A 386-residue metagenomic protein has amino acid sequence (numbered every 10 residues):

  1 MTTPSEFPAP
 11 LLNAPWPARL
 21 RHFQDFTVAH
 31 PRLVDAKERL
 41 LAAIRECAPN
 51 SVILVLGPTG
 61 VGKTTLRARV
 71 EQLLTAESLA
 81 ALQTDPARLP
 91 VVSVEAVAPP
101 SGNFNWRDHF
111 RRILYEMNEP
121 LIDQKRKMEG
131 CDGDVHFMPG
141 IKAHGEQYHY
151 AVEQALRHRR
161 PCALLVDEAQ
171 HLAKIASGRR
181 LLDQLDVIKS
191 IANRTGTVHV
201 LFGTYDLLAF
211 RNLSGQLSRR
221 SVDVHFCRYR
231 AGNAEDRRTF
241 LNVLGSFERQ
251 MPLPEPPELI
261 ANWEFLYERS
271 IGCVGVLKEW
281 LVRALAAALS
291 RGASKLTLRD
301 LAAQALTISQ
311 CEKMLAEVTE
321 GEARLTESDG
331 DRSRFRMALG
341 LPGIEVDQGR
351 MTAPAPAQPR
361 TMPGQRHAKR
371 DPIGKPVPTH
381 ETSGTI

Functional and structural regions predicted by a protein language model:
M1-H30: Charged, amphipathic alpha-helical linker segments immediately N-terminal to NTP-binding catalytic cores
T2-E6, N233-A234, L241-I386: C-terminal alpha-helical "lid" subdomain
P8-L12, K37, N105-D108, E119-D183 (+3 more regions): Mid-core helix/loop region of P-loop NTP-binding domains shared across ATPases and GTPases
D35-E46: Pre-Walker A adenine-sensing motif
P49-R69: Walker A/P-loop nucleotide-binding motif
G62-R88: P-loop NTPase Walker A phosphate-binding motif
V91-D123: Conserved NTP-binding/hydrolysis module of P-loop NTPases
A155-A163, A173-A176, L181-A261: The catalytic "switch" region of P-loop NTPases
